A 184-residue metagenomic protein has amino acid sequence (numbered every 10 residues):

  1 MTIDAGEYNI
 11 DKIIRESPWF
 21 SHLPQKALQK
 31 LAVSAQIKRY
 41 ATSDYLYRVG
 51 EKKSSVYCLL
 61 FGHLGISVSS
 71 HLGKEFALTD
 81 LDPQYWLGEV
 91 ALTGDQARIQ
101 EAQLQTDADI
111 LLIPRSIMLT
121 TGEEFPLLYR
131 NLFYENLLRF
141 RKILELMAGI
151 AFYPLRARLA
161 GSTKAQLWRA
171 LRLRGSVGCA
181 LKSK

Functional and structural regions predicted by a protein language model:
M1-T42, W86-L87, A91-L92: Cyclic nucleotide-binding regulatory module and flanking cytosolic helices
S43, S54-S67, P83-Q84: Glycine- and acidic-residue-biased ligand/ion/polar-headgroup-sensing regions
L46-K52: Short phosphate-coordinating micro-motif centered on Lys-Gly-acidic
L64-F76: A short beta-strand-loop-beta hairpin characteristic of the jelly-roll/cupin
A77-R141: Cyclic-nucleotide recognition modules
Q100, L119-E123, K142-F152, A170-L173: Short helix-to-loop capping/linker segments positioned immediately adjacent to catalytic or ligand/cofactor-binding
A151, L155-R158, S162, K182: N-terminal positioning helix adjacent to the helix-turn-helix/winged-helix DNA-binding module
S162, Q166-K184: Phosphate-/nucleic-acid-contacting segments
